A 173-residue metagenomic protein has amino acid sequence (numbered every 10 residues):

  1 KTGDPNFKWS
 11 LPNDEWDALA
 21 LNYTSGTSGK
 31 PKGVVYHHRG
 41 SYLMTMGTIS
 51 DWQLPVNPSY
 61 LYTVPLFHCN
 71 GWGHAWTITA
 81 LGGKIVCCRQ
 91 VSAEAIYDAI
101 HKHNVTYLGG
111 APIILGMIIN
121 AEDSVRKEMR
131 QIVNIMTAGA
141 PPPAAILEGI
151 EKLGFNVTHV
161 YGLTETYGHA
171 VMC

Functional and structural regions predicted by a protein language model:
T2, E15, V34-P55, T63-F67 (+1 more regions): Conserved structural elements of the adenylate-forming
G3-Y23, K30, Q53-S59, T166: Conserved pre-ATP/AMP-binding loop-to-beta segment of ANL
W16-D17, V56-P58, G83, V133 (+1 more regions): Surface-exposed loop/turn positions
A18, T24-T27, Y60, L66 (+6 more regions): Conserved S/T- and glycine-rich ATP-binding loop of Class I adenylate-forming
K32-V35, Y62, K84-Q90, T158: Short beta-strand->loop structural element characteristic of the AMP-binding/adenylate-forming
Y42-S59, F67-Y107, A121: Conserved AMP-binding/adenylation subdomain of ANL enzymes
W52, A80, V105-G110, I119-C173: Gly/Ser/Thr-rich phosphate-binding loop
S92, I113-L115, P142: Alpha-helix capping/helix-boundary segments
